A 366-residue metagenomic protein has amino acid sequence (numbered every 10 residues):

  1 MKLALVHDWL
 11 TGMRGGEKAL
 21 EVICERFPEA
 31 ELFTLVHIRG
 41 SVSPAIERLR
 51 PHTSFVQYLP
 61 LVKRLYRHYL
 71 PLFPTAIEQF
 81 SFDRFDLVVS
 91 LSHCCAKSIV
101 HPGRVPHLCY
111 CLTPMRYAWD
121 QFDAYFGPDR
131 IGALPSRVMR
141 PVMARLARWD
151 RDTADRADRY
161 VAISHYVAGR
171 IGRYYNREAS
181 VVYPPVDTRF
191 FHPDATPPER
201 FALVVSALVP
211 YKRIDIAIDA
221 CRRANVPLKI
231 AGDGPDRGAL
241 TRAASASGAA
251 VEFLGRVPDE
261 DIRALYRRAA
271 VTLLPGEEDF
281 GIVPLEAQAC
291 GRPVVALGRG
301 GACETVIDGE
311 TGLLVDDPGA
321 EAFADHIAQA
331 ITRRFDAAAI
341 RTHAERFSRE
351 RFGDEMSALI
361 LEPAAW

Functional and structural regions predicted by a protein language model:
G127-Y160, A168-G169: Membrane-proximal helix-turn-helix segments that form the acceptor-binding/catalytic region of lipid-linked
H192-K229: Conserved donor-binding/catalytic core segment of Leloir-type glycosyltransferases
G238-E260: Nucleotide-activated donor-binding/catalytic signature segment of Leloir-type glycosyltransferases, i.e., the conserved
R256, A264-A269, M356: Short alpha-helical donor nucleotide-sugar binding micro-motif in glycosyltransferases
R267-D279, R292: Acidic donor-binding loop of glycosyltransferase active sites
L273, P293-L297, V306: Short hydrophobic beta-strand element within catalytic cores of glycosyltransferases and related nucleotide-activated
C303-A328: Change "using UDP/GDP/dTDP sugars" to "using nucleotide sugars
P318, T332-L361: A charged, aromatic-enriched C-terminal amphipathic alpha-helix characteristic of glycosyltransferases across folds
